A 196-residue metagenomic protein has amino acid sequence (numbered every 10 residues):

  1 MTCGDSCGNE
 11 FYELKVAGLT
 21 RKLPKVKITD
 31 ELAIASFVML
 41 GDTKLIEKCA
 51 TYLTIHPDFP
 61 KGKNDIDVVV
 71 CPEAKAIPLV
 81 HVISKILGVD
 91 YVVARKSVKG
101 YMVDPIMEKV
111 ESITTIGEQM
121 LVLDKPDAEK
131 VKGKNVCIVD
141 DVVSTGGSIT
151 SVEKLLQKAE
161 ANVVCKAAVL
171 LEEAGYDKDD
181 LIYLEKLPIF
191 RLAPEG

Functional and structural regions predicted by a protein language model:
M1-D65: Active-site-facing substrate-recognition patch
T2-G8, T150-G196: PRPP-dependent phosphoribosyltransferase catalytic core
K63-E73: Short glycine-rich phosphate-binding loop at a beta-alpha junction
D67, K134, V164: Conserved acidic residues
A74, K96-V98, L171-E172: Short, ordered loop/turn segments at secondary-structure junctions
P78-L87, E153: Short Gly/Thr/Asp-enriched flexible loops that form oxyanion-binding sites at enzyme active sites
V89-V136: Short, glycine/charge-rich flexible loops or terminal/linker lids adjacent to PRPP-binding catalytic cores
D140-E153: Acidic, divalent-metal-coordinating active-site segment for phosphoryl/phosphodiester hydrolysis, typified by short
